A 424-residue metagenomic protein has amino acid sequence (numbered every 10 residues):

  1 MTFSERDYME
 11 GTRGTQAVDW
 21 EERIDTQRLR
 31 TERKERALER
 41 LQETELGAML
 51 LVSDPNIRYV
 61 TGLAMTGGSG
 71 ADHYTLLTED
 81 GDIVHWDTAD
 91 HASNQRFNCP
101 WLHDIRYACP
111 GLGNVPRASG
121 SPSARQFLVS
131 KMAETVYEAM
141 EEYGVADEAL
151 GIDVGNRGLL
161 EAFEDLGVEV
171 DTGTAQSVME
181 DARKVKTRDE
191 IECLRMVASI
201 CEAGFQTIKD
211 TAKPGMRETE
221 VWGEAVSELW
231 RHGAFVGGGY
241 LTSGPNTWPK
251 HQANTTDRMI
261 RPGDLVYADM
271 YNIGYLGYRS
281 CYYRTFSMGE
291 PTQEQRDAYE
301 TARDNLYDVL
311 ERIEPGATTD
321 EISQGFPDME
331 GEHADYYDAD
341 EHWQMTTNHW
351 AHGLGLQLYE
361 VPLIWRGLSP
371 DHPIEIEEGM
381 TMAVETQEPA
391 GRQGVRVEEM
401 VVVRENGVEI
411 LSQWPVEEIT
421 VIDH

Functional and structural regions predicted by a protein language model:
M1-H424: Active-site neighborhoods and metal-handling regions in enzymes and metal-associated proteins
